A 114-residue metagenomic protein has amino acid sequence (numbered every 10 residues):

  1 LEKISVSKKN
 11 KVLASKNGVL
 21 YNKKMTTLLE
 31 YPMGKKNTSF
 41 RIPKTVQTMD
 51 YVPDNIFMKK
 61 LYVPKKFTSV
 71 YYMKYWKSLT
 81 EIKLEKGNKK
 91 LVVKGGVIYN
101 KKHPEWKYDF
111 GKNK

Functional and structural regions predicted by a protein language model:
L1-G18, K23-D50, D54-Y71, K77-G95 (+1 more regions): Structural signature of tandem-repeat unit edges
